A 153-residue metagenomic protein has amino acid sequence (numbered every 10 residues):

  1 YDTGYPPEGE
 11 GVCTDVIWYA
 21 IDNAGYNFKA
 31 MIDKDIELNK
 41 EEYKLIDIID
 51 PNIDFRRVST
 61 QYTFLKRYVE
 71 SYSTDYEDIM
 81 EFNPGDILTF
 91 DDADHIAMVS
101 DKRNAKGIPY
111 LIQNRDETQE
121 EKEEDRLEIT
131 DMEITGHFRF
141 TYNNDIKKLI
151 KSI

Functional and structural regions predicted by a protein language model:
Y1-G4, H95-M98, T118-Q119, E124-E128: Proteins with a high burden of low-complexity, intrinsically disordered sequence enriched in S/T/G/P/A and R, requiring
Y1-K66: N-terminal capping segments
D2, W18, P51, Y72 (+2 more regions): Homeobox/homeodomain signature
T3, T14, T60-T63, T74 (+5 more regions): Residue-identity detector for threonine
N27, D101-R103, F140-N144: Short regulatory "switch" loops immediately downstream of catalytic or recognition motifs within protein catalytic
F28-K29, V99, I134-G136: A structural signal for short, hydrophobic beta-strand segments that form beta-sheets in beta-rich/all-beta domains
E37-E117: ...with weaker cross-activation on analogous glycine-rich loops/strands in unrelated enzymes
G107-I153: Low-complexity, Gly/Ser/Thr/Pro-rich intrinsically disordered linker/tail segments
